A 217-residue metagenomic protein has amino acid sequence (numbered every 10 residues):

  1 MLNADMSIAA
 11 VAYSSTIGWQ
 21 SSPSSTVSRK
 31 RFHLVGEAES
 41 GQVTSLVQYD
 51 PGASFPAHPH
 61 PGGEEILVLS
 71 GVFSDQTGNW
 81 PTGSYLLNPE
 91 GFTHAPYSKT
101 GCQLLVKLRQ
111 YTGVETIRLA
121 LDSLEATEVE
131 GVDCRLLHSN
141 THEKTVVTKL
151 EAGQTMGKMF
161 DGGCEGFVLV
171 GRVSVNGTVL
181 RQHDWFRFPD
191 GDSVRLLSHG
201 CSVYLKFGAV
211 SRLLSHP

Functional and structural regions predicted by a protein language model:
M1-A9, T148, Q182, D190-G191 (+1 more regions): Glycosyltransferase-associated regions of secretory-pathway enzymes, highlighting luminal stem/catalytic domains
M1-S40, G101, L105-H142: A short, N-terminal "cap"/entry segment at the start of jelly-roll beta-barrel domains of the cupin/DSBH fold
S14, T26-H60, N79-T82, L87-T93 (+4 more regions): Conserved short histidine dyad/triad with adjacent acidic residue
D50-G52, S74, R109, E151 (+2 more regions): Solvent-exposed residues in well-ordered beta-strands and their adjoining turns, especially edge/terminal strands
H60-D75, F160-N176, Q182: Glycine- and acidic-residue-biased ligand/ion/polar-headgroup-sensing regions
N79, E90-V114, D190-H216: Ligand-binding loop in jelly-roll beta-barrel domains
